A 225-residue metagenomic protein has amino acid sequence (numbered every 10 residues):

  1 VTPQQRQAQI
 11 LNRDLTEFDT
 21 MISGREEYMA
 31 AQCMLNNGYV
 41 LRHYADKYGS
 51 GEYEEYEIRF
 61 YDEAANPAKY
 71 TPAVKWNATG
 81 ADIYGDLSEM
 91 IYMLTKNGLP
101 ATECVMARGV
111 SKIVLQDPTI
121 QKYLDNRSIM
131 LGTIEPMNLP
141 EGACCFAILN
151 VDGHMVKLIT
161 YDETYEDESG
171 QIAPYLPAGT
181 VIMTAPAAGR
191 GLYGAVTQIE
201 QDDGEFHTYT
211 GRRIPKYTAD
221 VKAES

Functional and structural regions predicted by a protein language model:
V1-Y61, D86-G109, V221-S225: Long, contiguous amphipathic alpha-helices that act as assembly "spine/axial" helices in icosahedral shell and virion
N12, Y48-G51, N66, G98 (+4 more regions): Short, flexible coil/linker elements and helix-boundary hinge sites characteristic of intrinsically disordered
E57-R59, K75, M155-K157: Ser/Thr- (and often Asn-) enriched beta-sheet segments in non-cytosolic proteins
Y61-N66, T71: Acidic/His-rich structured neighborhood in mature extracellular/periplasmic domains
T71-T79: Surface-exposed cleft-lining segments at the edges of enzyme active sites
Y84-G142: Ordered core of a single globular domain
I120-S225: Sequence/fold signature of self-assembling virion shell proteins
